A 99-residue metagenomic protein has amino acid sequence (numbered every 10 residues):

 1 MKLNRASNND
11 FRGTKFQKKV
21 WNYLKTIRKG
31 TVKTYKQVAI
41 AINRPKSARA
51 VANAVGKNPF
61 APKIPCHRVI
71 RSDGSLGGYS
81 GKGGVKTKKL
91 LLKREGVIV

Functional and structural regions predicted by a protein language model:
M1-K46, K93-V99: Basic nucleic-acid-binding alpha-helical/helix-turn surface characteristic of O6-alkylguanine DNA
M1-N8, I64, I70-V99: Low-complexity, small/basic-enriched stretches that occur predominantly at protein N-termini or linker tails
I27, V55-N58, S80: Structured beta->alpha junctions
R28-T31, P59, G74: Histidine- and aromatic-rich ligand-binding microenvironments
T31, P62, V69: Residues that recognize and position ribonucleotide moieties
Q37, A52, R68: Residue-level "edge-of-site" marker
K46-P62: Regulatory, non-catalytic segments
